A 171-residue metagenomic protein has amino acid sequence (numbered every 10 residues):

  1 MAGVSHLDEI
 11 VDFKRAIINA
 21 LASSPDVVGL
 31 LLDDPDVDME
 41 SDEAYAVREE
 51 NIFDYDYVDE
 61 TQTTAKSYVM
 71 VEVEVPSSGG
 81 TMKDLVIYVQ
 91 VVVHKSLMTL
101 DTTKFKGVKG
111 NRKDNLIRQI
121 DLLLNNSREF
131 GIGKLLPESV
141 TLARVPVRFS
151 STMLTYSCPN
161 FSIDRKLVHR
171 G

Functional and structural regions predicted by a protein language model:
M1-D26, P76-D84, N126-G171: Short, charged interaction patches at domain edges and termini
M1-G80, G171: Small/polar-rich, solvent-exposed N-terminal microdomains that initiate assembly or binding
V4, T99-N111: Short, flexible/disordered intra-domain loops and linkers
D12, K66, D84, N111 (+2 more regions): Short, well-structured alpha-helical interface segments that form or flank functional binding sites
V69, I87, L154: A broad, low-specificity signal marking well-ordered, structured residues that form hydrophobic/aromatic
D84-K104: Short acidic, glycine/tyrosine-flanked loop/strand segments centered on an H-E-D-like triad
K106-G131: Short, hydrophobic/π-rich interface segment
